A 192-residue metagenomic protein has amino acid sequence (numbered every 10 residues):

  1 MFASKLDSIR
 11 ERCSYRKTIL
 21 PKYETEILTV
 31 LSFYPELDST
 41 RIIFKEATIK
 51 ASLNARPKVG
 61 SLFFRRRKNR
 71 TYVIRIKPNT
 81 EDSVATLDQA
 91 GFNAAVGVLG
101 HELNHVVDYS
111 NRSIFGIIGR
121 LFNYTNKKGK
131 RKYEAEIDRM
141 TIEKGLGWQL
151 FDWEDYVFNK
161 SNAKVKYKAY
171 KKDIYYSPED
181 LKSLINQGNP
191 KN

Functional and structural regions predicted by a protein language model:
M1-R65, K191-N192: A metal-dependent hydrolase signature that marks the N-terminal structural subdomain at the beginning of catalytic folds
S14, A85-A90, L121-N126: Short, flexible/disordered intra-domain loops and linkers
Y23-E26, A95, Y133: Stable alpha-helical elements in mature extracytoplasmic
N54-N93, Y109-S110: Active-site scaffold of zinc-dependent metalloenzymes
N93, D108-D138: Post-HEXXH active-site segment of zinc metalloproteases
A94-E102: Short alpha-helical catalytic segment bearing the HExxH-like zincin motif of zinc-dependent metalloproteases
E102-V106, M140: Short alpha-helical functional segments enriched in proximate histidine and acidic residues
Y124-N192: Metalloprotease/metallohydrolase-associated module, dominated by Zn2+-dependent proteases
